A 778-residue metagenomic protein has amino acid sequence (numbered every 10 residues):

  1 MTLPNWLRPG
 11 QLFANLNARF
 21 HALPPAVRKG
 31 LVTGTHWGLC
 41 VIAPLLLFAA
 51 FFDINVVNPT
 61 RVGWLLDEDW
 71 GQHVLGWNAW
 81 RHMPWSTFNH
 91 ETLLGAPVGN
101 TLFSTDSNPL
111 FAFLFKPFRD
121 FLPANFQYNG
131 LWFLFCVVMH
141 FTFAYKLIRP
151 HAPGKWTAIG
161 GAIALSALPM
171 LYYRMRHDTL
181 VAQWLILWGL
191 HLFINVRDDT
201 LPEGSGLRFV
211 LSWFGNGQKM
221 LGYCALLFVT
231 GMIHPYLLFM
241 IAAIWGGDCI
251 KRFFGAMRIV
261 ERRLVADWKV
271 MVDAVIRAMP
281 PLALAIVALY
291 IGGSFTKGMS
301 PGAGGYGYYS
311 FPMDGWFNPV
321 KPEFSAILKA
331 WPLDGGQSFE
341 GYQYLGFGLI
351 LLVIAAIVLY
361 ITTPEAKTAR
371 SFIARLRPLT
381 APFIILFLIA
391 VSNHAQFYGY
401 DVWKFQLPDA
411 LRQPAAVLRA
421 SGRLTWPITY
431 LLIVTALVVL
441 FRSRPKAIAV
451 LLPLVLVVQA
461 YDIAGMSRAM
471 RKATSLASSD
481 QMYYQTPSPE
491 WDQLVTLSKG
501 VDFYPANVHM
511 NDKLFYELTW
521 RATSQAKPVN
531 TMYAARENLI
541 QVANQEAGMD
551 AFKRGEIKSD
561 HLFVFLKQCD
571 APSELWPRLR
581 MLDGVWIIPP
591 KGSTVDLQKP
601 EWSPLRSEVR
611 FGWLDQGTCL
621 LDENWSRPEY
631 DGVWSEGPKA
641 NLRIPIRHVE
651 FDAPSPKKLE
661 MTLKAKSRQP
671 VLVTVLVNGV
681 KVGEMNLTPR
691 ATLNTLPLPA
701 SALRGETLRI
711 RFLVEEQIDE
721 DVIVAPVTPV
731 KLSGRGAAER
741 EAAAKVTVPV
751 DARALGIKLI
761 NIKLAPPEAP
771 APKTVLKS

Functional and structural regions predicted by a protein language model:
M1-V57, K269, D273-P280, E365-P382: Start-transfer (signal-anchor) and selected internal transmembrane alpha helices of multi-pass inner/ER membrane
L45-M139, L168, H177, A182 (+1 more regions): Membrane-interface coil-to-helix junctions
A49-I54, I159-I163, A167-R176, V287-G298 (+3 more regions): Membrane-interface helix-loop junctions at the exits of transmembrane helices
D67, L284-Y360: Periplasmic/ER-lumenal interhelical loops and adjacent helix-loop junctions in multi-pass membrane proteins
L134, V138-L147, K155-D199, L207-R252 (+2 more regions): Membrane-embedded helix bundles of polyisoprenyl
F239-L282, A356-K367: Perimembrane helix-loop-helix junctions
G246, M279, I384, V434 (+1 more regions): Signature aromatic-anchored transmembrane alpha helix within multi-pass, membrane-resident enzymes that catalyze glycan
Q493, N530, A534-S778: C-terminal luminal/periplasmic domains and tails of membrane-associated envelope-modifying transferases
